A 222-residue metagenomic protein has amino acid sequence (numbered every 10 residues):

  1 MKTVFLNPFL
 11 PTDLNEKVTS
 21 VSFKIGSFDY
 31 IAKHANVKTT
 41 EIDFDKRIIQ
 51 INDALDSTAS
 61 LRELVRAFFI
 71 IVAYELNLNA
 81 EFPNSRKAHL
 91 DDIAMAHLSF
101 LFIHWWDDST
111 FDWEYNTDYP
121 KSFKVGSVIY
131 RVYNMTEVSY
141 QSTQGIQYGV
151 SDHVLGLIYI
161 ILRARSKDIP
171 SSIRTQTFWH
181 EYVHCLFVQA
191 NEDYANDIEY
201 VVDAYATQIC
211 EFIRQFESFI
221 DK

Functional and structural regions predicted by a protein language model:
K2-T3: Basic/hydrophobic alpha-helical interface regions
F9-R62, Y74-D91, S109-S172, V188-Q189 (+1 more regions): Active-site scaffold of zinc-dependent metalloenzymes
R62-E75, Q176-V188: Active-site recognition of the HExxH zinc-binding catalytic motif
H104-W105, R214-F219: Long, highly charged low-complexity segments enriched in Glu/Asp and Lys/Arg with interspersed Ser/Thr
S109-T110, F219-K222: Long, well-structured alpha-helical subdomains associated with metal-dependent extracellular/ecto-lumenal hydrolases
